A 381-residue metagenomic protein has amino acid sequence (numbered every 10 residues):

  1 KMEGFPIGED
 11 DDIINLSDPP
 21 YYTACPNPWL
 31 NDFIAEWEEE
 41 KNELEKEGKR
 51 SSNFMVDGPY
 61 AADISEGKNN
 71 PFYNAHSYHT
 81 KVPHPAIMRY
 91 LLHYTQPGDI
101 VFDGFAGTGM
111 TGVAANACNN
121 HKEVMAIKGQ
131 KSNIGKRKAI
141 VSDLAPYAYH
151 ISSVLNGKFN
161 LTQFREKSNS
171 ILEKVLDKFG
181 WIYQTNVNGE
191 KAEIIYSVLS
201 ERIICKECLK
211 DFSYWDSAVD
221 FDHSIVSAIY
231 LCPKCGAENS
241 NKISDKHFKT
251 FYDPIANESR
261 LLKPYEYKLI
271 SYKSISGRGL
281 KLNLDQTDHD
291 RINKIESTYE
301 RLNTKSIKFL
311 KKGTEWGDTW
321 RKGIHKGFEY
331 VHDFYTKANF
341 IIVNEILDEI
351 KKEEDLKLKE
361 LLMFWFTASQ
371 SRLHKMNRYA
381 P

Functional and structural regions predicted by a protein language model:
K1-G104, A114-P381: Nucleic-acid modification enzymes, centered on SAM-dependent nucleic-acid methyltransferases
F105-G109: Class I SAM-dependent methyltransferase "Motif I" SAM/SAH-binding loop
